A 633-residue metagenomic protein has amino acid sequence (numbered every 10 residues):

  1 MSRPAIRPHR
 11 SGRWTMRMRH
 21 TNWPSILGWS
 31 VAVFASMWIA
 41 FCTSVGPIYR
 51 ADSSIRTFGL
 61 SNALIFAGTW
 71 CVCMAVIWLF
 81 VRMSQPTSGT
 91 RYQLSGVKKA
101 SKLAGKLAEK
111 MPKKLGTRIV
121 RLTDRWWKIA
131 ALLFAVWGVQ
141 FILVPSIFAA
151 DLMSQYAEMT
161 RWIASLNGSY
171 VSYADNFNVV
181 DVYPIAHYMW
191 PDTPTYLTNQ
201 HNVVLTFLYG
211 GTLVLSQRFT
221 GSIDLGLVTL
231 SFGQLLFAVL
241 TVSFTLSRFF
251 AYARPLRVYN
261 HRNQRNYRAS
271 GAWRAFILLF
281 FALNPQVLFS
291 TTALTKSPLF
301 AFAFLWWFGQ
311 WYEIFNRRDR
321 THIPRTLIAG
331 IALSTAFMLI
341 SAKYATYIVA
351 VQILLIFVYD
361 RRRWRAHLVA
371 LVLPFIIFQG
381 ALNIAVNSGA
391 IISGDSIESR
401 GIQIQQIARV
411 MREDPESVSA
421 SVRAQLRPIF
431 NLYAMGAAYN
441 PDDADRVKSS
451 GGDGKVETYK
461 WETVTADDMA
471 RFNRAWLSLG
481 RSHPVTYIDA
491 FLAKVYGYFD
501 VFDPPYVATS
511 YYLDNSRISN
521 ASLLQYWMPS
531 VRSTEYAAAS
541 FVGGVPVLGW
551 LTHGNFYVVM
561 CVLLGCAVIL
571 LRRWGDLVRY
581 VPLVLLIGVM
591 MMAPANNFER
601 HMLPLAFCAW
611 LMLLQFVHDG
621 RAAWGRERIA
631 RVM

Functional and structural regions predicted by a protein language model:
A32-S44, T69, C73, L122-A150 (+2 more regions): Transmembrane signal-anchor helices characteristic of membrane glycosylation enzymes that use polyprenol
A150, F289-L299: Short acidic/glycine- and proline-prone juxtamembrane loop motifs at membrane-interface regions of multi-pass membrane
E158, V171-F232, P604: Short hydrophobic/aromatic helix or loop-helix immediately within or flanking a transmembrane segment in polytopic
G168-Y188, G389-W527: Membrane-proximal stem/loop segments at transmembrane-domain junctions that anchor or position
D224-G233, F237, A490-L583: Membrane-interface anchor segments at the N-terminal boundary of transmembrane helices in multi-pass membrane enzymes
T229-R265, W306: Transmembrane-helix motifs of polytopic, lipid-linked glycan transferases
L299-R318, G330-T335, Q352, C608-M612: Specific aromatic-rich, kink-prone transmembrane helix
T326-S341, L354, V372-Q379: Membrane-interface alpha helices of multi-pass inner-membrane proteins
